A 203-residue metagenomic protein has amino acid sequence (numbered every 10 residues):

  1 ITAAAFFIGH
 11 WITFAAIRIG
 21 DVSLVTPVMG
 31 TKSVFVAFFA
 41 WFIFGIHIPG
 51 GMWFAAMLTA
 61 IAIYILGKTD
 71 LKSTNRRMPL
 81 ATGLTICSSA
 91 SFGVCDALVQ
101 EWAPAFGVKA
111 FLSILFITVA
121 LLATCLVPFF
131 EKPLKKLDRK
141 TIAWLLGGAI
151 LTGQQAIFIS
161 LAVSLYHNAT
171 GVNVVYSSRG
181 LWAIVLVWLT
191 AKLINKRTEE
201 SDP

Functional and structural regions predicted by a protein language model:
I1-G20, K68-I86, F106, I114-L165 (+1 more regions): Membrane-interface interhelical linkers
A16, V28, F42-I48, W102 (+3 more regions): Hydrophobic/aromatic residues within transmembrane alpha-helices of multi-pass small-molecule transporters
D21-V22, F44, I48, G107-V108 (+1 more regions): A helix-boundary/kink motif common to multi-pass secondary transporters, especially Major Facilitator Superfamily
L24, T31-A90, V94-Q100, T198-P203: Juxtamembrane helix-loop boundary signature in multi-pass membrane transporters
T26-M29, M52, A56, F106 (+3 more regions): Residue-level recognition of transmembrane alpha-helices in multi-pass small-molecule transporters/permeases
V28-I43, M57-L58, T118-L122, Q154-F158 (+1 more regions): Alpha-helical transmembrane segments of compact multi-pass small-molecule transporters, enriched in specific families
V94-T118, Y166-V174: Juxtamembrane helix-loop-helix junctions in multi-pass membrane proteins
